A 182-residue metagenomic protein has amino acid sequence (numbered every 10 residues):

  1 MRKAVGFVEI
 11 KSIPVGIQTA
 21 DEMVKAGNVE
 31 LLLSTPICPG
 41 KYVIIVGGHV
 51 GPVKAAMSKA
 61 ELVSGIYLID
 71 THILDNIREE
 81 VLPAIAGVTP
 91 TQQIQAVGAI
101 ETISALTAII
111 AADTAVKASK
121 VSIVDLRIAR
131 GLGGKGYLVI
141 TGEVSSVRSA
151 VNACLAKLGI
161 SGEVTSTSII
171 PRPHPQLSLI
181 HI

Functional and structural regions predicted by a protein language model:
M1-G47, G51-P52: The feature marks the first
M1-I10, T91-I103: Short glycine-/aliphatic-rich beta-strand segments at the starts of folded cytosolic domains
P14-A26, T107-K120: Short amphipathic alpha-helix segments
G27-N28, E61-L68, S119-K120, L155-V164: A common structural junction motif
V29-S34, S122-R127, S166: A short linear hydrophobic-aromatic micro-motif
G47-V53, T141-V147: Helix N-cap motif at beta-to-alpha junctions
H181-I182: Conserved small/polar residues in nucleotide/adenosyl-binding loops
